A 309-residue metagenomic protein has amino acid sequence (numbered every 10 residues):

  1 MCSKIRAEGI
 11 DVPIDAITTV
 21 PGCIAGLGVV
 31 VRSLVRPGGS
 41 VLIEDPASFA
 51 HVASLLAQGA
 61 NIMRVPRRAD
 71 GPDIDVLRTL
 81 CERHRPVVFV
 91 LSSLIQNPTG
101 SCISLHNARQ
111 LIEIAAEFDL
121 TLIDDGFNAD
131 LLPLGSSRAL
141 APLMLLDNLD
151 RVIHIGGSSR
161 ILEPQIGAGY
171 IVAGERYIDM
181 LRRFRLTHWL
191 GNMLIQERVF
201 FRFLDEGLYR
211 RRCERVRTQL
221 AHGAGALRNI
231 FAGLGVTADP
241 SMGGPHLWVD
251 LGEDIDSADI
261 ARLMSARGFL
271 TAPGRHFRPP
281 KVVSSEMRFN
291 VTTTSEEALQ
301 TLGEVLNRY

Functional and structural regions predicted by a protein language model:
M1-F118, D130-D147: Conserved core of the PLP fold type I
I43, I123-D124: Hydrophobic residues in beta-strands of the RecA-like P-loop NTPase core, especially within AAA+ ATPase
M144-M180: Active-site PLP attachment segment
V172, W248-D250, N290-T292: Short hydrophobic/aromatic beta-strand micro-patches that form the beta-sheet surface supporting nucleotide- or nucleic
L181-H188, L204-R228: Structural signature of PLP-dependent enzymes
F201, R217-R228, T237-D250: Conserved glycine-rich beta-strand-loop-beta hairpin in the small C-terminal domain of fold type I
D254-I260, E296-T301: Short, conserved charged micro-motifs
A266-R267, P279-Y309: PLP-dependent enzyme catalytic core of the Aspartate aminotransferase-like
